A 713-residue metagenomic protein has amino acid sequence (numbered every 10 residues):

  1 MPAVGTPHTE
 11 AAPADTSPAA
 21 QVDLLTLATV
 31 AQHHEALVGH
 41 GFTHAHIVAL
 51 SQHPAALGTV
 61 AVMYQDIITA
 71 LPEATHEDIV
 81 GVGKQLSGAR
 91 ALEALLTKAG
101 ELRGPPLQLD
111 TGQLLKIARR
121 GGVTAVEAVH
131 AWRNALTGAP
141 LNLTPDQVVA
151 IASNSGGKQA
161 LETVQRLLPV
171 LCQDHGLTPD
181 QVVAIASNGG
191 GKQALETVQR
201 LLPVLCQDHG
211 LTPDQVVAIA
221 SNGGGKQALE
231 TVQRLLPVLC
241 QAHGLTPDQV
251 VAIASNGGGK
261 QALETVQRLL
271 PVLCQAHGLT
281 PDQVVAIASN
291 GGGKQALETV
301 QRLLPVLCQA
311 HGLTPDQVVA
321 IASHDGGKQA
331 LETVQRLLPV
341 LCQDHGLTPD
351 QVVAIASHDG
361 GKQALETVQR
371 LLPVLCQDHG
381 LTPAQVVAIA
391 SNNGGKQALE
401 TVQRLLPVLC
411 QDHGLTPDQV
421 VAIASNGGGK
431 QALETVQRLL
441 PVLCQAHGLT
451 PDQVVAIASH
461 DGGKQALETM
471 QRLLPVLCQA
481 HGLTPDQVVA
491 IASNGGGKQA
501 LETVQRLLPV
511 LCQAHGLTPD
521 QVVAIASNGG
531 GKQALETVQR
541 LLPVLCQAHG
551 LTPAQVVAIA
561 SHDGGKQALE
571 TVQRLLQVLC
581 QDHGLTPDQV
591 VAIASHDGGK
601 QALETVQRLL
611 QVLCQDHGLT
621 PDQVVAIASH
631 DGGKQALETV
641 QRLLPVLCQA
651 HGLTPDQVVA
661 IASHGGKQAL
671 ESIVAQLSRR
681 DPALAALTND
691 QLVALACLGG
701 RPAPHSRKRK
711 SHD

Functional and structural regions predicted by a protein language model:
M1-V22, P704-D713: Non-Sec secretion/translocation targeting segments of pathogen effectors
E10-L50, A56: N-terminal segments that cap or nucleate solenoid repeat domains
A36-G41, P72, G104-P106, P140 (+1 more regions): Charged, low-complexity interaction regions
P145-Q668: Thr-biased low-complexity repeat/linker tracts and other Thr-enriched repetitive architectures
A662, L670-A675, L684-P702: Leucine-rich solenoid repeat scaffolds
